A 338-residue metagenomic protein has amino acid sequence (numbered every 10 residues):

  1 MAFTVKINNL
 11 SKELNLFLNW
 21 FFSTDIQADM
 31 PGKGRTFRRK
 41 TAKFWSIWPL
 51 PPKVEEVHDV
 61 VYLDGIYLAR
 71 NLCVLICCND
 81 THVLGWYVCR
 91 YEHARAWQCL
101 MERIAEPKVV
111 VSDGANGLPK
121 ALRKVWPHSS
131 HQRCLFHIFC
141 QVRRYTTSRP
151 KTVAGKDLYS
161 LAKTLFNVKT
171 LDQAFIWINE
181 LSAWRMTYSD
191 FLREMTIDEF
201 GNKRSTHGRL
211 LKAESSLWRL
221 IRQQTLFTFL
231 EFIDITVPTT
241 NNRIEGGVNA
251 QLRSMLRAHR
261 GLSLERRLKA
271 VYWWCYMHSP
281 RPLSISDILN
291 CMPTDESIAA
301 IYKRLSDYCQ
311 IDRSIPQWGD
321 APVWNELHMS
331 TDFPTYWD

Functional and structural regions predicted by a protein language model:
M1-G32, F37-R39, T81, G85 (+8 more regions): Extended interaction regions within the primary functional domain
A2-N9, E13-N15, W20-S23, D29-H128 (+1 more regions): RNase H-like nuclease fold core
S11, C134, T239: Residue-level signal for threonine
G34, L135-F139, N241, N249: Alpha-helix initiation and N-capping motif
L72, A121, Y145, R253-S254: Short, function-defining helix-loop hinge/capping sites that tune catalysis or transport
K108-A115, P119, S160-D338: Acidic/histidine-rich catalytic cores and adjacent linkers of DNA breakage/strand-transfer/modification proteins
D113-A162: Conserved beta-strand -> loop -> alpha-helix junction used to position metal-binding or nucleic-acid-contacting
